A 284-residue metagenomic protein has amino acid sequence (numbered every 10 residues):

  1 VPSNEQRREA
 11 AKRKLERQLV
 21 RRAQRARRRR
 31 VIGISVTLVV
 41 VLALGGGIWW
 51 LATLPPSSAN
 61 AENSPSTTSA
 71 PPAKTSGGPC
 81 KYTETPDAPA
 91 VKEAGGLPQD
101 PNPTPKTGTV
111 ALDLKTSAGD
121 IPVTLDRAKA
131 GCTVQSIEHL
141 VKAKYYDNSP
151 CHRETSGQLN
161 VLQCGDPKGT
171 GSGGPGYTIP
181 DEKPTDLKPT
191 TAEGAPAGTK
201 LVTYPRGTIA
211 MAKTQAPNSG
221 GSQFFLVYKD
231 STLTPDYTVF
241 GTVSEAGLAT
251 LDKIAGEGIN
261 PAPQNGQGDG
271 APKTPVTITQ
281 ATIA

Functional and structural regions predicted by a protein language model:
V1-A284: Cyclophilin-like peptidyl-prolyl cis-trans isomerases
